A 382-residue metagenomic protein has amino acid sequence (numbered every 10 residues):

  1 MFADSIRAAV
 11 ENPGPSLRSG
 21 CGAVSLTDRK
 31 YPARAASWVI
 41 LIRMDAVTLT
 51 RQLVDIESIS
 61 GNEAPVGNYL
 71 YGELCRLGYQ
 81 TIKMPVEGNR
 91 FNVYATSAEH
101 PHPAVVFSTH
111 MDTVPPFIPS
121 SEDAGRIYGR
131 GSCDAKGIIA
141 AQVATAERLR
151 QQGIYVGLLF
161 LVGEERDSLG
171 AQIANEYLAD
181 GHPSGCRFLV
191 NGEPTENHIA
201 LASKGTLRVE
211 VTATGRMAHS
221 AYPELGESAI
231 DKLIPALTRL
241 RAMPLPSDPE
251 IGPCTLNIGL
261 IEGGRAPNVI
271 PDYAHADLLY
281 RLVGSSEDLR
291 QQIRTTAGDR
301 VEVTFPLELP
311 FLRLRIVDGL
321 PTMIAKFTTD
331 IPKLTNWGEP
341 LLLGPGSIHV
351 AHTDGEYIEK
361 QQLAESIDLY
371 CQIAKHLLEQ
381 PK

Functional and structural regions predicted by a protein language model:
A3-D4, A9-G14, S19-A23, T27 (+1 more regions): A cross-taxon signal for low-complexity, glycine/charged-rich
S16, P32-R43, Q52, L77-G78 (+4 more regions): Secretory-pathway/membrane protein signature
I40-S132, L342: Acidic/His- and Gly-rich active-site-bordering loop/insert found across diverse amide/peptide-bond hydrolases
I82-K83, P194, L201-A202, R208-K382: Metal-dependent amide/peptide-bond hydrolase catalytic core, centered on the "pita-bread" metallohydrolase fold
S108-T109, L159-L161, L189-E193, T212-T214 (+1 more regions): Short beta-strand segments
M111-D123, G185-C186, A202-T212: Acidic-glycine-rich active-site phosphate/pyrophosphate-binding loop
A140-R208, D248-P249: Acidic/histidine-rich catalytic neighborhood of metal-dependent amide-processing enzymes
